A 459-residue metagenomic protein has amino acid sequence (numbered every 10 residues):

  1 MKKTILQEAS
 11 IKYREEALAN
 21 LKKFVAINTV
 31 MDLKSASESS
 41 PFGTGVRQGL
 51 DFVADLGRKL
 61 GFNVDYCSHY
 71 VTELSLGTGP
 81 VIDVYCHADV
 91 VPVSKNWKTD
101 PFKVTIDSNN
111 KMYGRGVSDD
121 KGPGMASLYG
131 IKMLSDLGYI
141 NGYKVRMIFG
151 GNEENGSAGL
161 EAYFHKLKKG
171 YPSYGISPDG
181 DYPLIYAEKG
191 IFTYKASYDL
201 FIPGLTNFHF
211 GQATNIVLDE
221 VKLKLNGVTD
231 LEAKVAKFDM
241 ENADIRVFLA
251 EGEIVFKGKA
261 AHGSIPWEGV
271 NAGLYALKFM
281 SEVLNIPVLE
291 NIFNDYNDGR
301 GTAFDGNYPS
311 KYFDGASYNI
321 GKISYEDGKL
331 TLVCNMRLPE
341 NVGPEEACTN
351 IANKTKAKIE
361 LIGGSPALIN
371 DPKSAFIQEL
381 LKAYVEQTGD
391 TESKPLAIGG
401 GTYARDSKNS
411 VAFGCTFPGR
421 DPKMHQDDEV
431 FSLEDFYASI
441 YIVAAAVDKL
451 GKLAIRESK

Functional and structural regions predicted by a protein language model:
K2-R115, D136-N141: Acidic/His- and Gly-rich active-site-bordering loop/insert found across diverse amide/peptide-bond hydrolases
F24, N28, L225, A276: Residue-level signal for inorganic ion chemistry
D65, S264-D327, V333, R337-E346 (+2 more regions): An extended, acidic, His-containing surface patch that forms the Zn2+-binding/catalytic region of metallohydrolases
T72-L74, L223, E251-K259, T331-C334 (+1 more regions): A generic structural motif
V81-F149, E154-N155, K169-G170, Q426-D427 (+1 more regions): Active-site metal-coordination/substrate-binding segment of hydrolases, especially metallo-dependent peptidases
S94-D107, I191-F192, A196-L200, R246-G258 (+1 more regions): Acidic-glycine-rich active-site phosphate/pyrophosphate-binding loop
D120-F201, G301-Y312, S458: Acidic/histidine-rich catalytic neighborhood of metal-dependent amide-processing enzymes
G204-L205, T229-V235, N341-C348: Short, conserved charged micro-motifs
